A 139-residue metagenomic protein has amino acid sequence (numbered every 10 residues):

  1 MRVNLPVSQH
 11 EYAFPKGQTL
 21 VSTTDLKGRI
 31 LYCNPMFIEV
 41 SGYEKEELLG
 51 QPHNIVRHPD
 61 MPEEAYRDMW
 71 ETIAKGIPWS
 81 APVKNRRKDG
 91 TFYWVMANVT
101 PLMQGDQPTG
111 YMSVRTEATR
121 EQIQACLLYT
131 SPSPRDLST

Functional and structural regions predicted by a protein language model:
P6, P59-K84: Terminal output helix/cap of sensory domains in signal transduction proteins
I30-L31: Conserved hydrophobic beta-strand signature of PAS-family and PAS-like sensory domains
N34-F37, G90: N-terminal capping loop/helix in small sensory signaling domains highlighted by a polar->aromatic N-x2-3-F motif
F37-L48: PAS/PAS-like sensory domain cap-loop motif
L49-D60: PAS-family sensory/regulatory domains
K84-D89, M103-Q104: PAS-family sensory domains
N98-Y111, T116-A125: Short loop/turn elements at sensory-signaling interfaces that couple input to output
Y129-T139: Single conserved hydrophobic/aromatic residue that forms the stacking wall/gate of nucleotide- or nucleobase-binding
